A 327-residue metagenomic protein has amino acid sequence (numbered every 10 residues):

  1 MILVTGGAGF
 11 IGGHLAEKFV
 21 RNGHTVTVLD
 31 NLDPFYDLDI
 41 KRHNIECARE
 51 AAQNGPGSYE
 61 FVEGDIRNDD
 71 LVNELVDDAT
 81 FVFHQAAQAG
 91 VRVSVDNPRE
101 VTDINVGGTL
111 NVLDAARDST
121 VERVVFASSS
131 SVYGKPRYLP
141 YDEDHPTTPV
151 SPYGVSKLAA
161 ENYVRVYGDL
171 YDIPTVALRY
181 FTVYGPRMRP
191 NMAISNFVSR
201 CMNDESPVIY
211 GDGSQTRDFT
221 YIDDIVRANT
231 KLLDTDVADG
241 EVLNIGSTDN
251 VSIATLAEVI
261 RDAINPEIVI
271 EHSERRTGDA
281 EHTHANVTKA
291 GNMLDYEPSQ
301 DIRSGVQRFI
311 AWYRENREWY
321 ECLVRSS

Functional and structural regions predicted by a protein language model:
M1-V183, R308, N316, C322-S327: N-terminal Rossmann-like NAD(P)+-binding domain of SDR-like oxidoreductases, especially those catalyzing
L15, N229-L233, A257-I260, V306-Y313: Hydrophobic "lid"/C-terminal helical patch of Rossmann-like NAD(P)-dependent dehydrogenase/epimerase domains
R67, D96, I104-G107, S151 (+6 more regions): Residue-level signal for the nucleotide or nucleotide-sugar donor/cofactor binding architecture
L71, L110-D114, F219, D224-R227 (+1 more regions): Conserved mid-core alpha-helix of short-chain dehydrogenase/reductase
L158, P174, V183-N196, N203-S206 (+6 more regions): Glycine/proline-rich active-site loop of Rossmann-fold NAD(P)-dependent oxidoreductases
D212-S214, G240-L243, S252-E258, N265-H282 (+2 more regions): C-terminal "lid/loop" region of Rossmann-like NAD(P)-dependent oxidoreductases
I225, N229, I245, L256 (+2 more regions): Non-catalytic, hydrophobic alpha-helical segments
N286-S327: C-terminal amphipathic/interface module of NAD(P)-dependent oxidoreductases and related NAD-binding regulators
